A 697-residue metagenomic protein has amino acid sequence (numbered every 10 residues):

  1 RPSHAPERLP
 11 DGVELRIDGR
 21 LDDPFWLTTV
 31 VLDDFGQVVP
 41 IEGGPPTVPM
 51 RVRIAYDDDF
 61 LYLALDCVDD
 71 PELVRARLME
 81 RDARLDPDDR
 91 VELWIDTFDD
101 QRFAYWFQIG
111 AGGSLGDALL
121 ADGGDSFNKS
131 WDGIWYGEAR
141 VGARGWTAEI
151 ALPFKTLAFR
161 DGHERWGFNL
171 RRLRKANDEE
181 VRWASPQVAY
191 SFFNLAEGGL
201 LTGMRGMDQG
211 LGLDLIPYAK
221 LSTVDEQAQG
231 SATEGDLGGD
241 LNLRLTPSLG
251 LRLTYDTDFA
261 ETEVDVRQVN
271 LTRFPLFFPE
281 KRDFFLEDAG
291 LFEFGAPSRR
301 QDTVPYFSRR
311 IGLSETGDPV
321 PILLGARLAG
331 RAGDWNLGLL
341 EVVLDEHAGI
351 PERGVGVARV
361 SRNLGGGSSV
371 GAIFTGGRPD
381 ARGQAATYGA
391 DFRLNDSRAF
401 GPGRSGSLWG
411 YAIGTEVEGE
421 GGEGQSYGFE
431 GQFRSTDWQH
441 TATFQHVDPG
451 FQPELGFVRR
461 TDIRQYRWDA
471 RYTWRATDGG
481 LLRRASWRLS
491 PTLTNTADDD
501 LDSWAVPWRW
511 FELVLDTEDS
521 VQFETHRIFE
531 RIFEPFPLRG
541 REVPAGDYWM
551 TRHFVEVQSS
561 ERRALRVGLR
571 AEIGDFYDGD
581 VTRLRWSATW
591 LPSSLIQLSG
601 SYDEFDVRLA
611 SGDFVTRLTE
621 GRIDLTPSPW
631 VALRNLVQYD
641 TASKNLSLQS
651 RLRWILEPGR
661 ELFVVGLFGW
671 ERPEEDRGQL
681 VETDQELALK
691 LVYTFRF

Functional and structural regions predicted by a protein language model:
R1-N363, G371-A372, R382: Structural preference for beta-rich elements and adjacent junctions enriched in aromatics
A5, L9, G238-D240, Y255-A260 (+7 more regions): Conserved short loop/turn motifs at secondary-structure junctions
E7-I17, R398-R404, E674-D676: Intrinsically disordered, low-complexity coil segments
A158-E164, R205-G212, L243-R244, S248 (+8 more regions): Short loop/turn motifs that connect adjacent beta-strands in outer-membrane beta-barrel proteins
V188-D208, L344-G401, D519-E572, R583 (+1 more regions): Outer-membrane beta-barrel transmembrane domain signature of Gram-negative proteins, especially the mid-to-C-terminal
P217, G235-L241, L249, Y255 (+8 more regions): Extended, hydrophobic alpha-helical segments in both membrane/secreted and soluble proteins
Q227-Q229, D240, T272, T316 (+7 more regions): Alpha-helix capping and helix-loop boundary segments enriched in small/acidic/polar residues
P321, G403-S405, G410-F697: Exposed, low-structure sequence patches enriched in small/polar residues
